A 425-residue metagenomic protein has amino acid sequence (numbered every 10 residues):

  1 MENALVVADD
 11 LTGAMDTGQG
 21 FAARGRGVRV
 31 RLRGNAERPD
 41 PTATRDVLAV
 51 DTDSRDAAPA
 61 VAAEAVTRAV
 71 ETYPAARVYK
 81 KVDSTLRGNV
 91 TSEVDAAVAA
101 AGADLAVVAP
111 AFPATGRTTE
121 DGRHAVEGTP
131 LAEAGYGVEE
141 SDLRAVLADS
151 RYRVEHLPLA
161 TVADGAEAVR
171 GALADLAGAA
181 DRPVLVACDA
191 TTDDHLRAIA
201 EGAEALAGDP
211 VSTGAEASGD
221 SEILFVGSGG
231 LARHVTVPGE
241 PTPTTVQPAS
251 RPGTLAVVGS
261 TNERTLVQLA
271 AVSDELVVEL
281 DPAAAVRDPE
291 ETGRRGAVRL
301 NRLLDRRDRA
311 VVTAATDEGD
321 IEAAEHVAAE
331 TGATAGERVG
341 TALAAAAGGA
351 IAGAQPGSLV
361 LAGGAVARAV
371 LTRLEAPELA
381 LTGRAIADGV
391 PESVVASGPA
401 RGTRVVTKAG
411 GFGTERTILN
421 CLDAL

Functional and structural regions predicted by a protein language model:
M1-T44: N-terminal basic/disordered segments at the start of proteins
E2-V6, G27-R31, V61, V70-A75 (+2 more regions): Cap/lid and interdomain-hinge subdomains that line or gate substrate/regulatory clefts in soluble alpha/beta enzymes
G18-Q19, V90-S92, R117-H124, A168 (+5 more regions): Short acidic, glycine/serine/threonine-rich loops at helix termini
G34-E37, A58-V70: Glycine-rich, highly charged phosphate/nucleotide-binding loops
R45-S54, G296-V298, D305-D308, S393-L425: A structural-propensity feature for long, helix-poor, extended segments
T67, K80-A125, E140, L361-G364 (+1 more regions): Active-site histidine-anchored catalytic micro-motif
V246-V339: Redox- and metal-dependent alpha/beta enzyme cores, enriched for Fe-S-associated oxidoreductases and cofactor-handling
T334-A365, L371: Extended C-terminal subregions enriched in glycine
